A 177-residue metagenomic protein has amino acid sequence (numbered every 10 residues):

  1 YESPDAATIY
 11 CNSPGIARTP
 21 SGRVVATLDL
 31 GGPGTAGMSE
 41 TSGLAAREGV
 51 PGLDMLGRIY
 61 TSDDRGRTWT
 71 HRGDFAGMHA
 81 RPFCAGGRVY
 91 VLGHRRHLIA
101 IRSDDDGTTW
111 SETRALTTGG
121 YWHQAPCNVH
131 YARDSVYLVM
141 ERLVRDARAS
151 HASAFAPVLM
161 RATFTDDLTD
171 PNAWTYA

Functional and structural regions predicted by a protein language model:
Y1-A177: Asp-box/BNR beta-propeller blade signature and adjacent active/binding-site loops in extracellular glycan-interacting
